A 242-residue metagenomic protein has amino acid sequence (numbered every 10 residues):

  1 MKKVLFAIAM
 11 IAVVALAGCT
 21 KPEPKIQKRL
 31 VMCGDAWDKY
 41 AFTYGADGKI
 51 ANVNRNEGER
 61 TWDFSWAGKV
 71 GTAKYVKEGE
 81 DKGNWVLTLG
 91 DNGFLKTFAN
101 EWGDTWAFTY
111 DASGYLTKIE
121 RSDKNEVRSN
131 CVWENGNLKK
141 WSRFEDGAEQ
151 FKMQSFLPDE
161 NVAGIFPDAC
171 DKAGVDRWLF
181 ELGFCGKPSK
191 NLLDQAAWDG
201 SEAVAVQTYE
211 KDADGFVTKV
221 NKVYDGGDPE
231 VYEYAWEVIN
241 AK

Functional and structural regions predicted by a protein language model:
V4-V13: Sec-dependent N-terminal signal peptides
A15-G18: C-terminal motif of bacterial Sec signal peptides marking the signal peptidase cleavage site
T20-K242: Buried hydrophobic residues that stabilize the cores of well-folded domains
